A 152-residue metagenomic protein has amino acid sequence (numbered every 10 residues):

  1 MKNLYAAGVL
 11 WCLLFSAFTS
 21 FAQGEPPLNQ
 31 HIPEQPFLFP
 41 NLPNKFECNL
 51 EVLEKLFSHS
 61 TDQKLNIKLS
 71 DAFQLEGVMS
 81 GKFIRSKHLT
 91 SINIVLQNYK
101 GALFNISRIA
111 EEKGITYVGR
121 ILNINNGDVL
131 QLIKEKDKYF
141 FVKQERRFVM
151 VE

Functional and structural regions predicted by a protein language model:
M1-G8: Positively charged n-region of N-terminal signal peptides that target proteins for export
S16-T19: N-terminal signal peptide c-region/cleavage motif recognized by signal peptidases
A22-E152: N-terminal prosegments of processed precursors
